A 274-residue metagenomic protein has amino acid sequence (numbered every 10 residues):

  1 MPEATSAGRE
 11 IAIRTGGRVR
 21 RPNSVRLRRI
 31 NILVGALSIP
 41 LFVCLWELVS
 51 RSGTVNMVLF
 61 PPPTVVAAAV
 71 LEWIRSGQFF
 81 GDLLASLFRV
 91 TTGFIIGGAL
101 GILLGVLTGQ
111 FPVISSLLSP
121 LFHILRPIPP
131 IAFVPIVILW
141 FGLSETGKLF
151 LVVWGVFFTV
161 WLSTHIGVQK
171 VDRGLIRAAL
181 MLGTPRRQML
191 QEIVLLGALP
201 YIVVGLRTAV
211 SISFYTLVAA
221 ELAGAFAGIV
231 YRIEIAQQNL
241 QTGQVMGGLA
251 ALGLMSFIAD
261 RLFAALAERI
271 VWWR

Functional and structural regions predicted by a protein language model:
M1-S38, R261-R274: Transmembrane alpha-helical segments of polytopic membrane transport and secretion proteins
G16-R28, R51-I96, I235: Periplasmic/extracellular loop-to-transmembrane helix junction in inner-membrane transport proteins
T92-F122: Transmembrane-helix boundary motif in ABC transporter permease subunits
P112, Q169, P200, V204 (+1 more regions): C-terminal transmembrane helix and the adjacent membrane-cytosol boundary/short C-terminal tail of inner/organellar
H123-T159, I166-G167: Generic hydrophobic transmembrane alpha-helix motif, especially the helices
I138-L139, V168, Y215-L252, V271-R274: Glycine-rich helix-loop "coupling/hinge" segments at transmembrane-helix boundaries in multipass transporters
F150, W154, R186-A220, G247 (+2 more regions): Transmembrane alpha-helices
S163-G205, I229, I233: Short cytoplasmic-facing helical segments at TM-TM junctions of multi-pass membrane proteins
